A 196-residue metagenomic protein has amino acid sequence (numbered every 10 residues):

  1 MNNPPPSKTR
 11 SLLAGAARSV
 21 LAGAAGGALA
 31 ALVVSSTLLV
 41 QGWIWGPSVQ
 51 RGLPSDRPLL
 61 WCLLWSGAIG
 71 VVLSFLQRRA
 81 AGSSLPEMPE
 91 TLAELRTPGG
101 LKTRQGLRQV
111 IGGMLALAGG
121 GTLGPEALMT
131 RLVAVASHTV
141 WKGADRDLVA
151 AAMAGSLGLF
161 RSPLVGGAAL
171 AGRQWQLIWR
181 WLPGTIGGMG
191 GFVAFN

Functional and structural regions predicted by a protein language model:
M1-N196: Alpha-helical transmembrane segments and immediately membrane-proximal extracytoplasmic
